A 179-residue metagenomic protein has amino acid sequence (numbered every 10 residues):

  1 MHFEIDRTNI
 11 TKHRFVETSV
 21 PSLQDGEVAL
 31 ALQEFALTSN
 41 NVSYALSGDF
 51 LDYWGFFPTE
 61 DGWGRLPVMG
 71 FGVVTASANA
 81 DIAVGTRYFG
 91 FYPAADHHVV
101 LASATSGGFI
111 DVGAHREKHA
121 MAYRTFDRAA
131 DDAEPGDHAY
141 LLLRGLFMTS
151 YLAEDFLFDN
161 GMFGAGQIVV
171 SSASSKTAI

Functional and structural regions predicted by a protein language model:
M1-R7: Short, Gly/Pro- and small/polar-rich lid/capping loops
R7-E34, S39: A short N-terminal beta-strand-loop micro-motif at the entrance of redox/enzyme domains
L23-F35, D49-V99, A104: Glycine-rich beta-strand-centered segment in the early N-terminal region that forms part of a ligand/cofactor-binding
S39, H97, T177-A178: Flexible loop/turn segments at secondary-structure boundaries
N41-S43, I82: Exposed beta-strand/loop interface patches that mediate assembly or binding
Y44-R65, F109-M121, R128: Aromatic- and Gly/Pro-rich amphipathic surface segment
F89-Q167: NAD(P)H dinucleotide-binding glycine-rich loop of Rossmann-like/cofactor-binding domains, especially the beta1-alpha1
G164-I179: Loop-centered beta-sheet repeat module
